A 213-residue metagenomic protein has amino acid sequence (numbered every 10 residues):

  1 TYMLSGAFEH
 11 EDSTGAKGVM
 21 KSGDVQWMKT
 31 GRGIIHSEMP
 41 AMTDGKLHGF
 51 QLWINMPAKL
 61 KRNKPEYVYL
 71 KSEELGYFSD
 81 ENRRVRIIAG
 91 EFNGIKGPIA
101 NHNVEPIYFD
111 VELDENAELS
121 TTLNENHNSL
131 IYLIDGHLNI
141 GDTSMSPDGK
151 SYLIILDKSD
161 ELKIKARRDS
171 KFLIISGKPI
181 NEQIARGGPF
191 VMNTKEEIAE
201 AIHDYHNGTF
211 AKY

Functional and structural regions predicted by a protein language model:
T1-Y213: Jelly-roll (double-stranded beta-helix
